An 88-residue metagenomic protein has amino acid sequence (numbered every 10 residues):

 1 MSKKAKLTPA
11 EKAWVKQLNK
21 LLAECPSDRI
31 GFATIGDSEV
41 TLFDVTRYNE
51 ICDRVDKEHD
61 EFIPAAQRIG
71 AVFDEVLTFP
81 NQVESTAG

Functional and structural regions predicted by a protein language model:
S2-A5, Q82-E84: Mixed-charge, Lys/Arg-enriched low-complexity segments
K3-G31, D37: N-terminal acidic leader/helix
I35-G88: Detector for the mature cores of small, proteolytically processed and post-translationally modified peptide effectors
